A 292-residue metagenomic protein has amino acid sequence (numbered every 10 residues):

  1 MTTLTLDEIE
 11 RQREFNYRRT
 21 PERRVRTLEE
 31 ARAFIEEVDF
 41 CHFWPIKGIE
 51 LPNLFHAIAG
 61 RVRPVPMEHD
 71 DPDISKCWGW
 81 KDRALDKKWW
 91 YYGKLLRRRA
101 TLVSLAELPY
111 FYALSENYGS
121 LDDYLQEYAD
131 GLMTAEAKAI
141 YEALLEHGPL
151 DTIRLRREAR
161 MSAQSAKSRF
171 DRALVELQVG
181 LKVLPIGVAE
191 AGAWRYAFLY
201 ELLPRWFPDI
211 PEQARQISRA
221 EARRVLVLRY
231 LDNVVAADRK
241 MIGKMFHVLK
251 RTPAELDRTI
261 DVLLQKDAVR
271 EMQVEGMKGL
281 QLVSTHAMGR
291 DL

Functional and structural regions predicted by a protein language model:
M1-L292: Long, low-complexity intrinsically disordered regions
